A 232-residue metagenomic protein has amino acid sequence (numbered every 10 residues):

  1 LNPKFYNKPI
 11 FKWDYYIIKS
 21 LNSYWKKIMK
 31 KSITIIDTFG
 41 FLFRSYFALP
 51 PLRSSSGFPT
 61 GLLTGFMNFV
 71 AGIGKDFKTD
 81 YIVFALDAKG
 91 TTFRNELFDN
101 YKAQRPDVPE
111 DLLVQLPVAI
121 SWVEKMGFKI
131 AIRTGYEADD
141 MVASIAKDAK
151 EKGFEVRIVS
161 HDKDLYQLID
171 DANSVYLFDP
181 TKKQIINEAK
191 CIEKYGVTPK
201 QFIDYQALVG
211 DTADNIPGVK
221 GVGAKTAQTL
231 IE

Functional and structural regions predicted by a protein language model:
F5, L42-S45, L230-E232: Hydrophobic, well-ordered secondary-structure scaffolds
F5-Y16, S20: Short, often N-terminal, low-complexity regions that either remain intrinsically disordered or form a short helix
L21, K30-K31, L52-R53, A103-E232: Extended two-metal-dependent nuclease catalytic cores across DNA- and RNA-processing enzymes
M29-D87, F93-F98: Non-catalytic, usually N-terminal nucleic-acid engagement modules in DNA/RNA processing proteins
G40-F41, K89-T91, K163-L165, K182: Conserved nucleotide-binding/hydrolysis micro-motifs of P-loop NTPases
